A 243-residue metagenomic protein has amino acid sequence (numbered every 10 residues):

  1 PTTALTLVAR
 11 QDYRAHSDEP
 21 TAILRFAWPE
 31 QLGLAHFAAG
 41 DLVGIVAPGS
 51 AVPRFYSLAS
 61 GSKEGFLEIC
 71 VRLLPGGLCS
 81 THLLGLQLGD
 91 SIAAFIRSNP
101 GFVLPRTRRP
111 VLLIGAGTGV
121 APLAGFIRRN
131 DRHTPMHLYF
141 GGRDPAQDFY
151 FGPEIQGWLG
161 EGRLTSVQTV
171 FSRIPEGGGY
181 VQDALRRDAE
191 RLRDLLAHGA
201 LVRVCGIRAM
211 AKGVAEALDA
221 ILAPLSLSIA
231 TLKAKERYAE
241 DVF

Functional and structural regions predicted by a protein language model:
P1-F243: FNR-like FAD-binding dehydrogenase module
